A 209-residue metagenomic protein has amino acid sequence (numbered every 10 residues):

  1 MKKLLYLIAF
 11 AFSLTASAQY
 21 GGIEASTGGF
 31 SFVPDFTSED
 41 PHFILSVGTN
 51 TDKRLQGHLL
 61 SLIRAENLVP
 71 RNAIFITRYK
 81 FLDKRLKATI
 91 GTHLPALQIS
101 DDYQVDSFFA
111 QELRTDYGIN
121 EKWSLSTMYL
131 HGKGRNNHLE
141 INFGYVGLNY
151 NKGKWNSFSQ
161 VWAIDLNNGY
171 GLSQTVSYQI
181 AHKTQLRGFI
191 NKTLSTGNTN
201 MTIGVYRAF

Functional and structural regions predicted by a protein language model:
K3-L14: Sec-dependent N-terminal signal peptides
A18-R64: Short glycine/proline- and aromatic-enriched beta-strand/turn motifs that initiate or cap beta-hairpins
G21, K53-L59, L82-I90, E121-T127 (+2 more regions): Repeated loop/turn-to-beta-strand initiation elements of outer-membrane beta-barrel proteins
F32-P41, S61-A73, A96-S107, I119 (+3 more regions): Solvent-exposed loop/turn segments connecting transmembrane beta-strands in outer-membrane beta-barrel proteins
L45-V47, A73-T77, Q111-L113, V146-L148 (+2 more regions): Membrane-embedded beta-strands of outer-membrane beta-barrel proteins, especially the hydrophobic/small aromatic
R71-R78, K87-G91: Glycine/small-residue-rich loop that forms an oxyanion/phosphate-binding "nest" at active or ligand-binding sites
K84-L130: Surface-exposed, polar helix/loop patches in the mature regions of secreted/periplasmic/lumenal proteins that form
S177-Y178, T196-F209: Outer-membrane beta-barrel "beta-signal"
